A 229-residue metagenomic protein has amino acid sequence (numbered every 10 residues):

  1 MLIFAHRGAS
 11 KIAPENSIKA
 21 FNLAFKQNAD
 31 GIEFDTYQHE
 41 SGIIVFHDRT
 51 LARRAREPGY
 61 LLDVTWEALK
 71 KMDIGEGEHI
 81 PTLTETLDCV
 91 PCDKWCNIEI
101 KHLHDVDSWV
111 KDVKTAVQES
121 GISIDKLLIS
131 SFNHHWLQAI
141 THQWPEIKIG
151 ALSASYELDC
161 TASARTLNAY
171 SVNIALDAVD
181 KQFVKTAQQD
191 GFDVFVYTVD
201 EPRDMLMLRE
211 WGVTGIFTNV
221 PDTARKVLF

Functional and structural regions predicted by a protein language model:
M1-F229: Phosphate-group recognition and catalysis centered on beta-loop-alpha active-site segments
